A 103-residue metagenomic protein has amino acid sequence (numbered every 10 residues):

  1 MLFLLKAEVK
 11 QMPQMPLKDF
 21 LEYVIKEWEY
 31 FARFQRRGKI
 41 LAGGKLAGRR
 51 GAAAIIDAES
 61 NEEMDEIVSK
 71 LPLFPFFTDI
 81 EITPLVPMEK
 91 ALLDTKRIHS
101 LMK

Functional and structural regions predicted by a protein language model:
M1-K103: Conserved, structured core segments of small domains
